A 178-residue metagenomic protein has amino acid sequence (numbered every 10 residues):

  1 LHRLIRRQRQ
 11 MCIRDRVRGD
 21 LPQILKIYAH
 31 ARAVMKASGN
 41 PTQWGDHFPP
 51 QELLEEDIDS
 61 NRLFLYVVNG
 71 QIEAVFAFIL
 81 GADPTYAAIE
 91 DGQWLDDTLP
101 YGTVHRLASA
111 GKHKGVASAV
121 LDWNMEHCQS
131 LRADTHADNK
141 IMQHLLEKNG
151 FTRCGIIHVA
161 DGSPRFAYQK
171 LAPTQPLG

Functional and structural regions predicted by a protein language model:
L1-I13: Single conserved hydrophobic/aromatic residue that forms the stacking wall/gate of nucleotide- or nucleobase-binding
I13-K26: A short beta-loop-alpha structural element at the N-terminal edge of CoA-dependent acyl/N-acetyltransferase catalytic
R32-E52: Conserved GNAT-fold acetyl-CoA-binding loop/helix
S60-F78: Conserved beta-hairpin
A77-K112: Conserved acyl-donor/pantetheine-binding loop and adjacent beta-alpha core of acyl/acetyltransferases and related
T103, H127-D138: Conserved GNAT acetyl-CoA-binding A-motif
S109-E126, Q143-K148: Conserved acetyl-CoA-binding loop-helix of GNAT-fold acetyltransferases
S118, D138-G155, S163: Conserved active-site alpha-helix within GNAT-family acetyltransferase domains
